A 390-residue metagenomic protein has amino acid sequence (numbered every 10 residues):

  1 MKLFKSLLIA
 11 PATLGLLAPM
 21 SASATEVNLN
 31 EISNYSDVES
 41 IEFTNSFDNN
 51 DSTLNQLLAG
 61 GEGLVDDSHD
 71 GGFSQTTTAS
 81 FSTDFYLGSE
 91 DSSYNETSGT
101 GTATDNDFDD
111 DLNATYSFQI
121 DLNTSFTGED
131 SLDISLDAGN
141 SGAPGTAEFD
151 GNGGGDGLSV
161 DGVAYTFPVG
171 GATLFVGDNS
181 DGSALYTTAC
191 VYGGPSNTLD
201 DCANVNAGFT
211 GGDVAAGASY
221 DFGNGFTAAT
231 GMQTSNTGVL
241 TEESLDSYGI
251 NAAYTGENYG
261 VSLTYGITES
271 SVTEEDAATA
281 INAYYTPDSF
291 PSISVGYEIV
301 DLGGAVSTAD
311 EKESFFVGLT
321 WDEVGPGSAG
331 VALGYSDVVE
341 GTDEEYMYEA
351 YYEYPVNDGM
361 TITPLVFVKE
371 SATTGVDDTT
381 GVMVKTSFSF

Functional and structural regions predicted by a protein language model:
K2-N179, D201-T237, E243-L245, A253-E257 (+4 more regions): Beta-barrel outer-membrane channel/assembly domains of diderm bacteria
G142, S180-G194, G330, G334-Y335: Surface-exposed extracellular loop regions of Gram-negative outer-membrane beta-barrel proteins, predominantly
P195-S196, G231: Internal alpha/beta core interface subdomains
